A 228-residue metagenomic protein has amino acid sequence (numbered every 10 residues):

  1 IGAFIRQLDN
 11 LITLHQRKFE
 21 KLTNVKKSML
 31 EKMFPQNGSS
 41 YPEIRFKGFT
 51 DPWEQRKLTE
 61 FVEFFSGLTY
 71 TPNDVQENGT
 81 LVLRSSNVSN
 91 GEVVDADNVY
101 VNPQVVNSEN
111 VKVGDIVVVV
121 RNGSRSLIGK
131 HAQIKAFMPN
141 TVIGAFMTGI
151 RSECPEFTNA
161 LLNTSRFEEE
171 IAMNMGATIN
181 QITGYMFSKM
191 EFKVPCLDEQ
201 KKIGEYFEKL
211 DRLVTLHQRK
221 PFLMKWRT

Functional and structural regions predicted by a protein language model:
I1-L11, H15, E54, K201-L213 (+1 more regions): Extracellular/lumenal glycan-associated surfaces
R17-D51, R219-T228: Short amphipathic coiled-coil heptad-repeat segments
R45-L68: Non-catalytic DNA-recognition/assembly elements of restriction-modification systems
K47, V99-N102, T148-I150, M190-V194: Short, well-ordered beta-strand elements within core beta-sheets of diverse protein domains
T71-N102: DNA target-recognition patches
R84-S85, A96, P103-S165: A short beta-sheet element
T141-A145, G176-K201: A short glycine-rich beta-alpha junction/loop motif
